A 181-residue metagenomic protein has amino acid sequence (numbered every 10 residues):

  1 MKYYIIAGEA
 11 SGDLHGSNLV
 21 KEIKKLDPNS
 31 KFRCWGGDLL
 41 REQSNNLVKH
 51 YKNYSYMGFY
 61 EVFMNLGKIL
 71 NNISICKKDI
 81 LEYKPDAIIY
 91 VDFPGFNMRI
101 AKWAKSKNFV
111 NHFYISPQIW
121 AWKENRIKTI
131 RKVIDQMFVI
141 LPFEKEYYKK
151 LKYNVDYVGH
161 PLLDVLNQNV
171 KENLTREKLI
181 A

Functional and structural regions predicted by a protein language model:
Y3-L179: Active-site and donor-binding regions of nucleotide-sugar-utilizing enzymes
